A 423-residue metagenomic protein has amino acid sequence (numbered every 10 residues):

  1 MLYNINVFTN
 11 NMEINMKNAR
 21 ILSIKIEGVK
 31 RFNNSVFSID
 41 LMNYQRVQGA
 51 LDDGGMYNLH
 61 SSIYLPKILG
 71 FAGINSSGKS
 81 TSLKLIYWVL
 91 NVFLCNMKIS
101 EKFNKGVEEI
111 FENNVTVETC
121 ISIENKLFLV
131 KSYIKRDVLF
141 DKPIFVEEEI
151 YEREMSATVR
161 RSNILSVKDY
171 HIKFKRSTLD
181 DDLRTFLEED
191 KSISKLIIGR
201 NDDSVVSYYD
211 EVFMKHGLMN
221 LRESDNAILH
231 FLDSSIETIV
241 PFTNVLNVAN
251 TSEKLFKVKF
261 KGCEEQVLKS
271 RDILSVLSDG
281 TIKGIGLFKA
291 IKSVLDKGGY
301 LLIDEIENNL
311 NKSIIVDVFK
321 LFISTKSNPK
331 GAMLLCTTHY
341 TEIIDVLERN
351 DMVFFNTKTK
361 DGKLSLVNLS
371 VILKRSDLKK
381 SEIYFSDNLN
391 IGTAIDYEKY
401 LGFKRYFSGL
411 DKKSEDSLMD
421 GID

Functional and structural regions predicted by a protein language model:
L2-D40, V92-K292, D296, Y384-A394 (+1 more regions): Phosphate-coordinating catalytic segments in nucleotide- and nucleic-acid-processing enzymes
L2-R20, D317-D423: C-terminal lobe/lid and adjacent interdomain/linker elements of RecA-like ASCE P-loop ATPase modules
I5-F8, E13-Y87: Pre-Walker A-like glycine/lysine-rich segment at the N-terminus of P-loop NTPase domains
N58-I63, N96, I323-P329: Alpha-helix termini
Y64-L65, D296-K297, P329-G331: Short loop/turn elements that form and flank the Walker-type P-loop nucleotide-binding site in RecA-like NTPase cores
Y300-L301: Hydrophobic "anchor" residues on beta-strands that sit immediately upstream of conserved functional sites
D304-I306: Walker B catalytic acidic pair
N311-K312: Conserved D-loop-proximal element of ABC-family nucleotide-binding domains
